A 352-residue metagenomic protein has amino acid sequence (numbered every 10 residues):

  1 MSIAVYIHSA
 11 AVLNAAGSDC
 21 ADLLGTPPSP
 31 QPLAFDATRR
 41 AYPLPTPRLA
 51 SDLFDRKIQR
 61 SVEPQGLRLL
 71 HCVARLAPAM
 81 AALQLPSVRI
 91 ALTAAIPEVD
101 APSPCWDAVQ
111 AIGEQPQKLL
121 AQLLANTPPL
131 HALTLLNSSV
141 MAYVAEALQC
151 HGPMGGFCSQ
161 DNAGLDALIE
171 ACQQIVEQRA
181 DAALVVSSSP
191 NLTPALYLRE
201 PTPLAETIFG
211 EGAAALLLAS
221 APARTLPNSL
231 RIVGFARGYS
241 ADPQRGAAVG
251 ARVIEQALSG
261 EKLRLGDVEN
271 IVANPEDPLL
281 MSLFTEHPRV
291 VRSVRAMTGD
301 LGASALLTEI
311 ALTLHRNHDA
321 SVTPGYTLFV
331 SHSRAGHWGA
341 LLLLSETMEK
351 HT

Functional and structural regions predicted by a protein language model:
M1-C158, L165, Q173-E177, S188 (+2 more regions): Conserved "HGTGT" condensation-loop signature of ketosynthase/thiolase-family condensing enzymes that catalyze
L168: Short, conserved alpha-helix that lines the donor NDP-sugar binding/gating region of sugar-transfer enzymes
